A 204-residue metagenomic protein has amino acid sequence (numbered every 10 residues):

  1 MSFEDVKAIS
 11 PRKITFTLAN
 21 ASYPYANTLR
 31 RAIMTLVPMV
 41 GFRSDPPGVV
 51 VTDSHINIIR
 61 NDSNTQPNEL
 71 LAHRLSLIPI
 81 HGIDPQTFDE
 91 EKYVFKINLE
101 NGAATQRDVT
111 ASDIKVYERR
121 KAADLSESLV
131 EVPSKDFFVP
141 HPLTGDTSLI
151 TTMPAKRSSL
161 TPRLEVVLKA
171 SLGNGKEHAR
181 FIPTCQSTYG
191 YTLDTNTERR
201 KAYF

Functional and structural regions predicted by a protein language model:
M1-F204: Protein-protein interaction/assembly regions in multi-subunit complexes
